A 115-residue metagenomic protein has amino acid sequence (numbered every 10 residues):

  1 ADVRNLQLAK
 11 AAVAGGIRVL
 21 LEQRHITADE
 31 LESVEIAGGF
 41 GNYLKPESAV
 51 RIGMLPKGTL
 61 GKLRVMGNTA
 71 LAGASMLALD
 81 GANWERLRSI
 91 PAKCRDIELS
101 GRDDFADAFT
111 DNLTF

Functional and structural regions predicted by a protein language model:
A1-F115: Helical "lid/coupling" subdomains associated with nucleotide-phosphate turnover
